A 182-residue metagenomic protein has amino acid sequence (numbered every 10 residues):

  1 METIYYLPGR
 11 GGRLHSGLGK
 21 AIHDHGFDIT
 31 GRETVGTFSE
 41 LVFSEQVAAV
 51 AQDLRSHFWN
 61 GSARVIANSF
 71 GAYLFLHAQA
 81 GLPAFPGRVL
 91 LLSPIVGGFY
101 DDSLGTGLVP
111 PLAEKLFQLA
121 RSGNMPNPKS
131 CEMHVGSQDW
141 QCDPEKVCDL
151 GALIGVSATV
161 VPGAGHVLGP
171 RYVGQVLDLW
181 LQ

Functional and structural regions predicted by a protein language model:
M1-N60: Active-site catalytic motif of lipid deacylating hydrolases and related acyltransferases
H15-S16, W140-K146, G169: Conserved alpha/beta-hydrolase "acid-adjacent" motif
R32-G36, T159-G165: Short glycine-rich catalytic loops that host catalytic nucleophiles or stabilize transition states across multiple
T34-T37, L90-F99: Active-site nucleophile loop of the alpha/beta-hydrolase fold
E40-L41, A164-Q175: Catalytic histidine-centered segment of alpha/beta-hydrolase-like enzymes
I66-L76: Gly/Ala-rich beta-loop-alpha elbow adjacent to hydrolase catalytic centers
N127-P128, E132-V135, D139, V147: Short beta-strand/loop motif that positions the catalytic acidic residue of the alpha/beta-hydrolase fold
